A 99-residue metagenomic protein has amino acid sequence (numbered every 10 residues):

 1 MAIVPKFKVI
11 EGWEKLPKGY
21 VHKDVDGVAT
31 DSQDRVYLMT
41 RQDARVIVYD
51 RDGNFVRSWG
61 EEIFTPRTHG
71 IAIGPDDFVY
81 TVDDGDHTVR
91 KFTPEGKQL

Functional and structural regions predicted by a protein language model:
M1-L99: Eukaryotic scaffold repeat domains enriched in small/polar residues
